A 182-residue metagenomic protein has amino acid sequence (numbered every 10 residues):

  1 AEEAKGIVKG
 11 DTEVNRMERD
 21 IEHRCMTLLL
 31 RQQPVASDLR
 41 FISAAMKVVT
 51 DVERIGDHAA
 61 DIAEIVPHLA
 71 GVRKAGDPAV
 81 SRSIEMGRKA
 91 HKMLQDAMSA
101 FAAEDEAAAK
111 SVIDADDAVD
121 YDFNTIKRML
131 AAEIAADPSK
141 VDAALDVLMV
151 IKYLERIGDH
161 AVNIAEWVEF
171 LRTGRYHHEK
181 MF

Functional and structural regions predicted by a protein language model:
A1-F182: Cytosolic, long alpha-helical scaffolding segments
